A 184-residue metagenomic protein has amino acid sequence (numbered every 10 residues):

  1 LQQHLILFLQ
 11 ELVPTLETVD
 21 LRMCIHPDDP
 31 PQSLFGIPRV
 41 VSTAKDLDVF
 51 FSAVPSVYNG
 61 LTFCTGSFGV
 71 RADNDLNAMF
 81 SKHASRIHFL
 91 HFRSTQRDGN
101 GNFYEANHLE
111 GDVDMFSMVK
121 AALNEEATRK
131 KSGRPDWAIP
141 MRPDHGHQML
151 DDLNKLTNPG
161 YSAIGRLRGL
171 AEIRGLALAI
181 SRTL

Functional and structural regions predicted by a protein language model:
L1-I6: Active-site-proximal, glycine-rich beta->alpha crossover segments in alpha/beta enzymes that shape flexible
L7-T18, R22, Q32-V40, A44-L184: Histidine-acidic metal/acid-base catalytic patches
D29: Helix-loop segments that flank and shape redox-cofactor active sites
